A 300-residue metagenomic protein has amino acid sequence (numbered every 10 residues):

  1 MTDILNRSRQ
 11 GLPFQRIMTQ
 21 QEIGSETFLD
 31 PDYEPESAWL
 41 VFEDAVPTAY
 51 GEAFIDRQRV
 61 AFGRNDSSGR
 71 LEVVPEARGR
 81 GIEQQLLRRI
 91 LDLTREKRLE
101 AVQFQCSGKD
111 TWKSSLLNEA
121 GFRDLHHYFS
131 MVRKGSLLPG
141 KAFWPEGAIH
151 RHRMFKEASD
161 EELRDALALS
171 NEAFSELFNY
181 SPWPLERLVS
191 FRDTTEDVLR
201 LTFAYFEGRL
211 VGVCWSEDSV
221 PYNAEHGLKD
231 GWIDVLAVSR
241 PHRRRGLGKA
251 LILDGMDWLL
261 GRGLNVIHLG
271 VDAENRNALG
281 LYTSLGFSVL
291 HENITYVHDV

Functional and structural regions predicted by a protein language model:
M1-E26, L40-F42, F143-P182: Short amphipathic alpha-helix that is part of the acyltransferase structural core
N6-R95, F206, V211-D230: Conserved donor-binding loop and adjoining core beta-sheet/short helix segment in diverse acyl/aminoacyl transferases
A49, H126-F129, G212, H291: A structural microfeature
R57-R59, R70, V74-I149, Y296-H298: Acyl-donor-binding surface of acyltransferase catalytic domains
G69, V102-C106, I233, I267-V271: Conserved hydrophobic beta-strand within the GNAT/NAT acetyltransferase core sheet that lines the active-site cleft
G79-D92, V235-V238, R244-G261, L279-S284: Conserved acetyl-CoA-binding loop-helix of GNAT-fold acetyltransferases
Q84, G108-H127, R245, K249 (+1 more regions): Conserved active-site alpha-helix within GNAT-family acetyltransferase domains
F174-S219, L236: Phosphate-binding active sites in nucleotide-utilizing proteins
